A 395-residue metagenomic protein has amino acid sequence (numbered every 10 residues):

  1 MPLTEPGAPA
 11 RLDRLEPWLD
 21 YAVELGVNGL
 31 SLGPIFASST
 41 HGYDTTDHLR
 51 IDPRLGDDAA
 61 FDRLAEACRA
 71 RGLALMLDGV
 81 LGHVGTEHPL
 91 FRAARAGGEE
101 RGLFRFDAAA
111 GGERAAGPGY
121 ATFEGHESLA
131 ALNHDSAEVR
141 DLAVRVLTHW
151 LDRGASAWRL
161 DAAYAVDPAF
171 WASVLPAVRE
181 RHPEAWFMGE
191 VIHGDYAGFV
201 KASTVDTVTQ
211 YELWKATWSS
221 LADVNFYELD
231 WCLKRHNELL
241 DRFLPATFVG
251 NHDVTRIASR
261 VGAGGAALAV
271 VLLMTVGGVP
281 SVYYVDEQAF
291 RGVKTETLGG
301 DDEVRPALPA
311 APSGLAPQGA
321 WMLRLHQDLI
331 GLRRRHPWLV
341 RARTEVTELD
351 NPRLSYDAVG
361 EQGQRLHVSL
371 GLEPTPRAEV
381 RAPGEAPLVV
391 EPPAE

Functional and structural regions predicted by a protein language model:
M1, I35, V80-G82, A163-A165 (+3 more regions): Active-site beta-loop-alpha junctions enriched in small/polar residues
M1-N28, I35-R153, V174, V178-R181 (+1 more regions): Substrate-binding/active-site clefts of carbohydrate-active enzymes
R11, P53-L55, A163-A169, G194 (+1 more regions): Acidic-and-aromatic substrate-binding clefts and catalytic sites of carbohydrate-active enzymes
A22, L32, H48, C68 (+9 more regions): Conserved, mostly hydrophobic/aromatic
M76, A157-A163, R256-A258: Short catalytic-loop micro-motif centered on adjacent basic/acidic residues
R95-E100, A110, R114, P176 (+5 more regions): Glycan-recognition surfaces
L142-P168, P245-N251: Active-site groove signature of glycoside hydrolases
D230-K234, L239-N251, R256-P392: Loop/helix patches that line or flank the sugar-binding groove of alpha-linked glycan CAZymes
